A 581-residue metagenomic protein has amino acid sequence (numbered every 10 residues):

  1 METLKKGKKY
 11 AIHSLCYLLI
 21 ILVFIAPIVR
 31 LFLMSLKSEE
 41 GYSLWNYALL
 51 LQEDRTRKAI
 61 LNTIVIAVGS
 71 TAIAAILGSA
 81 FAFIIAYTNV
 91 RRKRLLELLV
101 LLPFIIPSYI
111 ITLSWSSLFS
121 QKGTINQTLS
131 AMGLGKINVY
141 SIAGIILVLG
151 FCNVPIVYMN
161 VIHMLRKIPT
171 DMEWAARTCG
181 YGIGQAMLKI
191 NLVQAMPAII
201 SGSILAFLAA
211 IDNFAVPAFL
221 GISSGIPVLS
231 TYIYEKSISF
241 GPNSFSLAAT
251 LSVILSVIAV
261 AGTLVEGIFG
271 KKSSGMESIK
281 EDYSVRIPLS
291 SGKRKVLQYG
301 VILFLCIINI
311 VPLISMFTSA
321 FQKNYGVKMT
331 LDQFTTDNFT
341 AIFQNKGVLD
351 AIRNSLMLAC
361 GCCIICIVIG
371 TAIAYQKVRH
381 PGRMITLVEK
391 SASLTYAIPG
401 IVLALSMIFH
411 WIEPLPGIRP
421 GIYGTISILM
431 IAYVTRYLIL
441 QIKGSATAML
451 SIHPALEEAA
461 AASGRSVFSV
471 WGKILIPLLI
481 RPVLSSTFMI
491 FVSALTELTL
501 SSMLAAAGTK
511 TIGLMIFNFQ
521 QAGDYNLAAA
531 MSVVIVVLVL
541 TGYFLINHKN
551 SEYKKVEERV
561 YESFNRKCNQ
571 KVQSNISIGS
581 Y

Functional and structural regions predicted by a protein language model:
E2-L15, R92-K93, I162-R177, I183-G184 (+7 more regions): C-terminal transmembrane helix and the adjacent membrane-cytosol boundary/short C-terminal tail of inner/organellar
K8-E40, Q52-R166, Q194-F214, F219-G221 (+7 more regions): Membrane-water interface segments at the C-terminal ends of transmembrane alpha-helices in multi-pass inner-membrane
L36-L44, S120-M132, I222-Y232, S273-E281 (+2 more regions): Peri-membrane helix termini and adjoining interfacial loops of integral membrane proteins
S43-L51, M187, F334-F343: A short amphipathic helical element positioned immediately N-terminal to and/or at the very start of a transmembrane
Y47, S230, I238, F339-A341 (+1 more regions): P-loop potassium selectivity filter motif centered on the GYG triad
I60, G180-Y181, K189: Polytopic alpha-helical membrane proteins, predominantly small-molecule transporters/carriers
S117, A215-P242, K328-D332, L498-Y525 (+1 more regions): Glycine-rich helix-loop "coupling/hinge" segments at transmembrane-helix boundaries in multipass transporters
P288-V296, Q322, T330, F334: Extracellular/periplasmic ectodomains of large secreted or surface enzymes and adhesion receptors
